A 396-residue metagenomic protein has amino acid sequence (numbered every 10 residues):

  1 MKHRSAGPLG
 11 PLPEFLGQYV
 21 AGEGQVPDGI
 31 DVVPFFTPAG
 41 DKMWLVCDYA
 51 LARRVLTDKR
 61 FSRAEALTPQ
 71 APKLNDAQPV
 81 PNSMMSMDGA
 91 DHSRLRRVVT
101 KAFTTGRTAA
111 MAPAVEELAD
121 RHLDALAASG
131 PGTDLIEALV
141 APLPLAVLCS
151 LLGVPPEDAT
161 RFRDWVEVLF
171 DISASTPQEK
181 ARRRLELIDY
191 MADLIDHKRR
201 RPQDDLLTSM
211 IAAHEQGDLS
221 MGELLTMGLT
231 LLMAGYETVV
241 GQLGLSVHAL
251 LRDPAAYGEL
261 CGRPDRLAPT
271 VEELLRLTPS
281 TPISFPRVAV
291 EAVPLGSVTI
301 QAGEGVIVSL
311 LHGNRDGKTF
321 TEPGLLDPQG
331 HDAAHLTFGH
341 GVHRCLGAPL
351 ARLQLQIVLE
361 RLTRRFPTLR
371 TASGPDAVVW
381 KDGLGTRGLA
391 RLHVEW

Functional and structural regions predicted by a protein language model:
M1-W396: Cytochrome P450
